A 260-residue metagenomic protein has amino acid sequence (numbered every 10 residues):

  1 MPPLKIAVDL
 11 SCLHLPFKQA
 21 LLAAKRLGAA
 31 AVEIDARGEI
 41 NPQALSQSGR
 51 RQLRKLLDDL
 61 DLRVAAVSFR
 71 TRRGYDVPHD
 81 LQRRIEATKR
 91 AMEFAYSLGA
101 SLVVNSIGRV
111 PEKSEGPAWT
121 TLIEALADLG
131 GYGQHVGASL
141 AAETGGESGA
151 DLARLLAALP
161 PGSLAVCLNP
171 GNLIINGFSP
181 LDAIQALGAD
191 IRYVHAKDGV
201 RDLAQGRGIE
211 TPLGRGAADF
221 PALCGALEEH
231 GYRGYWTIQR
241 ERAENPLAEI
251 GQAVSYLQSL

Functional and structural regions predicted by a protein language model:
M1-Y96, A100, V254-L260: N-terminal pre-domain/capping segments
K5-I6, A31-V32, V67, E124-A217: Acidic/histidine-rich catalytic cores of soluble enzymes
D9-L13, D35-R37, F69-R72, G108-V110 (+4 more regions): Active-site beta-loop-alpha junctions enriched in small/polar residues
F17, R50, R84-T88, W119-L122 (+7 more regions): Aromatic/hydrophobic pocket-lining residues that form the small-molecule binding cavity in soluble enzyme cores
Q19, L56-L60, R73-V166, I175: Active-site acidic/histidine proton-transfer and metal-coordination neighborhood in alpha/beta enzyme cores
A24, V32, L57, A95 (+7 more regions): Conserved, mostly hydrophobic/aromatic
Q43-Q47, D76-Q82, S114-A118, F178-S179 (+2 more regions): Short, solvent-exposed loop/turn segments at secondary-structure boundaries
G216, P221-L223, E228, G234-W236: H/E-rich (His + Asp/Glu) clusters that bind or coordinate divalent metals
